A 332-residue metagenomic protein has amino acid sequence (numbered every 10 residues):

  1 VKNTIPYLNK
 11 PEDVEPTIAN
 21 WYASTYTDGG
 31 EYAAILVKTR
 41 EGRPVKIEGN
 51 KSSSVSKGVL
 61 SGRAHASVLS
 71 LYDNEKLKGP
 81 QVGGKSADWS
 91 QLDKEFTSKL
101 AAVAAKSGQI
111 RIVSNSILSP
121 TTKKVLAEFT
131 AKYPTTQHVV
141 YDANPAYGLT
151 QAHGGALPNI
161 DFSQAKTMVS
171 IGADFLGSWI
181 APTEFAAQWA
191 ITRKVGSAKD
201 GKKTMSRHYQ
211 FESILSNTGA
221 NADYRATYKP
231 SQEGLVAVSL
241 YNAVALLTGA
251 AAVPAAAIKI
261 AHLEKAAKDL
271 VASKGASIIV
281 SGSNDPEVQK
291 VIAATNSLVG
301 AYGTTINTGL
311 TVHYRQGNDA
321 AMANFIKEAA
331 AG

Functional and structural regions predicted by a protein language model:
V1-A256: N-terminal export/assembly segments and adjacent metallocofactor-ligating motifs of anaerobic energy-metabolism
A34-V37, E48, M168, I279 (+2 more regions): Generic low-polarity alpha-helical segments
A102-R111, A272-I278, A331-G332: Short, surface-exposed connector motifs at secondary-structure boundaries
Y224-A330: Active-site phosphate/pyrophosphate-binding segments
